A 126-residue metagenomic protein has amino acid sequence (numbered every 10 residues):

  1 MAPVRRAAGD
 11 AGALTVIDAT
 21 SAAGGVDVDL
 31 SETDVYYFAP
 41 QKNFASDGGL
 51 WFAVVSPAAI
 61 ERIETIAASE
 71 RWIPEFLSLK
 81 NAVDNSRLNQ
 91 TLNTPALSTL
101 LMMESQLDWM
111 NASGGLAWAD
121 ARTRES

Functional and structural regions predicted by a protein language model:
M1-L30: Catalytic PLP-binding core of fold-type I/II PLP enzymes
M1-R5, V35, F52: Internal, glycine-rich beta/alpha segment that forms the wall or movable "lid" of small-molecule/cofactor binding
L14-I17, L30-D34, K80-A82, N89: A short linear-motif detector with a strong N-terminal bias
V16-D18, F38-A39, V54: Short beta-strand segments
L30-Q41, W51: Conserved active-site segment immediately N-terminal to the catalytic lysine that forms the internal aldimine
Q41-R122: Active-site C-terminal subdomain of aminotransferase-like
R124-S126: Conserved glycine-rich beta-strand-loop-beta hairpin in the small C-terminal domain of fold type I
